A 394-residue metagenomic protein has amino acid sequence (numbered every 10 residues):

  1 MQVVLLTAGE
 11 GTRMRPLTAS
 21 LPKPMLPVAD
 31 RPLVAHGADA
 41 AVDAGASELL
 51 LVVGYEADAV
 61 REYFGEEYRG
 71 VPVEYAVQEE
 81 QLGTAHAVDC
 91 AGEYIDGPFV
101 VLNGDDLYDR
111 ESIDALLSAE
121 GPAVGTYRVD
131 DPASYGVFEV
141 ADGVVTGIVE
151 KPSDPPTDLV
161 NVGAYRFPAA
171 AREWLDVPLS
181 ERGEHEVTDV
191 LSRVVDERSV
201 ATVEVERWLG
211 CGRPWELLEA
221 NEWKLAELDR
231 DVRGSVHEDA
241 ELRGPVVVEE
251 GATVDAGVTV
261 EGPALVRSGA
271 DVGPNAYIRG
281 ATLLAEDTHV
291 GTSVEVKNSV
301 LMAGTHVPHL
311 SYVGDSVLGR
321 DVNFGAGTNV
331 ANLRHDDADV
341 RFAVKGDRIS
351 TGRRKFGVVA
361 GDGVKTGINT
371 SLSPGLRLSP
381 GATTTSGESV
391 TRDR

Functional and structural regions predicted by a protein language model:
M1-R61: N-terminal glycine-rich phosphate-binding loop and ensuing alpha1 helix
Q2, S47-L49, P72, G121-P122 (+1 more regions): Residues at the starts of beta-strands that form the adenosine-phosphate
R13, A59-E62, H86, E111 (+2 more regions): Phosphate- and divalent-cation-binding pockets in alpha/beta enzyme and binding domains that engage nucleotide-derived
E62, E66-D142: Conserved beta-loop-beta/alpha segment of the NTase-like Rossmann-fold superfamily that binds/positions NTPs
V100, L117, A141-A226: Catalytic-core segments of class I nucleotidyltransferases/pyrophosphorylases that form NMP-activated intermediates
L179-E184, R193-G280: Extended, small-residue-rich solenoid/repeat segments and analogous flexible loops that form exposed scaffolds
E250, G262, R267-S268, E286 (+3 more regions): The repeat-register position in solenoid repeat domains
G291-R394: Glycine-rich hexapeptide-repeat left-handed beta-helix
